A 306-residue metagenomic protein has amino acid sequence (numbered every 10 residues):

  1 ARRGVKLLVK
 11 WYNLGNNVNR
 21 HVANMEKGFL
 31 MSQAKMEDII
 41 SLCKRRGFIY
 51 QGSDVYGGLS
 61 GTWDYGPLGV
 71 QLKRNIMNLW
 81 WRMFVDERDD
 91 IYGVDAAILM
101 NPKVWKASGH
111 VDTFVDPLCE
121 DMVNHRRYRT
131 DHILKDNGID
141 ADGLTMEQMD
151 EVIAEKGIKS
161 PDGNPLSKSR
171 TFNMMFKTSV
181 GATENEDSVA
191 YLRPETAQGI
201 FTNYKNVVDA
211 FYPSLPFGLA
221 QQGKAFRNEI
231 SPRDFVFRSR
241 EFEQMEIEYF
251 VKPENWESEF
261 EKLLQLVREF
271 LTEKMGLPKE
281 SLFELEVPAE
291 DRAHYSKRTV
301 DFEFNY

Functional and structural regions predicted by a protein language model:
R2-L7: Extreme N-terminal basic, low-complexity initiation segments that serve as generic localization/processing leaders
V18, V22-A23: Short hydrophobic alpha-helical segments enriched in small aliphatic residues
F29-Y306: TRNA-recognition modules of translation machinery and tRNA-sensing kinases, especially anticodon-binding
